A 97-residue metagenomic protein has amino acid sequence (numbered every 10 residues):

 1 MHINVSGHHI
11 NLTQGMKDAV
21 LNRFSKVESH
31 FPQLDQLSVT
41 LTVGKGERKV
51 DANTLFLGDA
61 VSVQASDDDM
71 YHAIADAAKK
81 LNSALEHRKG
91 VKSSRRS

Functional and structural regions predicted by a protein language model:
M1-S97: N-terminal, polar/charged subdomain of small-to-medium soluble alpha/beta proteins
